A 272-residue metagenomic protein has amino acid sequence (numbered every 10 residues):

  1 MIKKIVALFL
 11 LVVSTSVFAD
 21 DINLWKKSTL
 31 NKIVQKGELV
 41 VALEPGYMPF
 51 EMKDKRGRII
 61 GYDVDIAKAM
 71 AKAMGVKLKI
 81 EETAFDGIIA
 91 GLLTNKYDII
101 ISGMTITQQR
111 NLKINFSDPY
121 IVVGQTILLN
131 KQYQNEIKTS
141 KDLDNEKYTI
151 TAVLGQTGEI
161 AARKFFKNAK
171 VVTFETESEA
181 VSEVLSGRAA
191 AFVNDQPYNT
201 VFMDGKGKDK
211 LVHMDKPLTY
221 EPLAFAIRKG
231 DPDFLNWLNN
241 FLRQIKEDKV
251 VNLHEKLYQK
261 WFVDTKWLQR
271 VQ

Functional and structural regions predicted by a protein language model:
D20-G103, L112, V250: Extracytoplasmic small-molecule ligand-binding "clamshell" domains of the periplasmic binding protein/Venus flytrap
D20-L24, D65-A73, K131-Y133, K141-K147 (+2 more regions): Extended ligand-binding regions for polar small-molecule ligands
K26, K79-A90, V172-S186, E221: Short helix-initiation/N-cap motifs at beta->coil->alpha
A42-Y47, E81-D86, N95, I99-T107 (+5 more regions): Beta->alpha turn/N-cap motifs
M52-K53, A67-V76, T139-D144, G158-E175 (+3 more regions): Ligand-binding cleft/hinge of the Venus flytrap
V76-G87, M104-K164: A conserved helix-loop-strand patch within extracytoplasmic ligand-binding domains of the periplasmic binding
G87, M104-L112, A161-K164, S182-S186 (+1 more regions): A ligand-binding cleft/hinge motif common to bilobed small-molecule-binding domains
V122-L129, Q196, T200-R243, W261-Q272: Periplasmic-binding protein-like
